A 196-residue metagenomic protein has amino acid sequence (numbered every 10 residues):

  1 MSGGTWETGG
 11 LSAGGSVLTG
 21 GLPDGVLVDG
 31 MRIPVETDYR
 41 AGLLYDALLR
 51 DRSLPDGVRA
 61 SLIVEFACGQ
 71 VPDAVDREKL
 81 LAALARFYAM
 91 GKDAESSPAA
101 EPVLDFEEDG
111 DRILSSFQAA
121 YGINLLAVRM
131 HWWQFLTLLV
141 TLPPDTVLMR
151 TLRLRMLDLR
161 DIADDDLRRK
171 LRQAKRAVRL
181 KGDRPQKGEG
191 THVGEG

Functional and structural regions predicted by a protein language model:
M1-P34, Y39-G42, R50-S53, V58-G196: Charged interaction scaffolds used for protein-protein
Y45: Short acidic, gly/pro-rich beta-turn/loop elements at beta-sheet edges and active-site/ligand-binding grooves
